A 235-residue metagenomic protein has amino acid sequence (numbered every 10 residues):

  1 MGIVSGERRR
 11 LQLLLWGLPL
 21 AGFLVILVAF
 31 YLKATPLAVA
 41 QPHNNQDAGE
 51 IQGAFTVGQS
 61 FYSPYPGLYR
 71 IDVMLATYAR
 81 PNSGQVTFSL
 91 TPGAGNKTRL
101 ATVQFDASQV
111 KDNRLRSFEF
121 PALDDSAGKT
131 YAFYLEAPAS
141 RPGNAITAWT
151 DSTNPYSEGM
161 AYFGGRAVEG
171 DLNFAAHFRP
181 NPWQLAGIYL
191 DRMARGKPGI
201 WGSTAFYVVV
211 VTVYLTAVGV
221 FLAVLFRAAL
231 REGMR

Functional and structural regions predicted by a protein language model:
M1-S5, M234-R235: Polar low-complexity intrinsically disordered regions
I3-G95, V110-L115, E119-T130, E136-F221: Beta-sheet-rich sandwich/jelly-roll-like modules and their strand-loop junctions
G95-Q104: Surface-exposed loop/edge segments in extracytoplasmic proteins
T216-R235: Juxtamembrane interface at the cytosolic side of transmembrane helices
